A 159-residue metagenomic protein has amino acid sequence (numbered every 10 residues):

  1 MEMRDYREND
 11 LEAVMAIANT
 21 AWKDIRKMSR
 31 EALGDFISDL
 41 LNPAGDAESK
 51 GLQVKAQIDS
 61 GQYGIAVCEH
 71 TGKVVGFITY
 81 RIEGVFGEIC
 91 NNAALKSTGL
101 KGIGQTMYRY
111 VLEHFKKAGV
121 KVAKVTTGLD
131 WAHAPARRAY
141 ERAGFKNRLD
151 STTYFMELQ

Functional and structural regions predicted by a protein language model:
M1-M3: Extreme N-terminal starter segment of soluble prokaryotic enzymes
D5-N9, A16-C90, L95, Y108 (+2 more regions): Acetyl-CoA-dependent GNAT
R81, L95, G99, G128 (+1 more regions): Residue-level recognition of the GNAT/N-acetyltransferase active site
F86, V122-K124: Structural preference for beta-strand elements that scaffold enzyme active sites
A94, L100-E113, R138, R142: Conserved acetyl-CoA-binding loop-helix of GNAT-fold acetyltransferases
K101, A118-K121: Short coil/turn segments at alpha/beta junctions that flank glycine-rich nucleotide-binding fingerprints
Q105, K117, L129-D150: Conserved active-site alpha-helix within GNAT-family acetyltransferase domains
K124-A136, F155-Q159: Conserved beta-strand-loop-alpha-helix junction that forms the acyl-donor binding cleft
